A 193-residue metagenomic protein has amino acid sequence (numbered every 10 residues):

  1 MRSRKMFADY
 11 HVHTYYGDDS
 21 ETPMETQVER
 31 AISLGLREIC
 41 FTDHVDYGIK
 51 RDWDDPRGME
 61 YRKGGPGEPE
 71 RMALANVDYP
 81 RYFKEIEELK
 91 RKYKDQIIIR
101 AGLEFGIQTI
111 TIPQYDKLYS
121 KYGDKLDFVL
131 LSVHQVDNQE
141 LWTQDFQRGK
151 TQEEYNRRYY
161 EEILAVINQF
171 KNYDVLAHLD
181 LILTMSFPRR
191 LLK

Functional and structural regions predicted by a protein language model:
M1-T109, T184-L192: An N-terminally biased module of ancient metal coordination in phosphate/nucleic-acid-related enzymes
Y16, F105, K121-K193: Domain-core and long-helix interface of multi-subunit machines
S20-R30, I110-Y119, R158-V166: Short, acidic/polar
R51-D52, I110-Y115, E140-T143: Short, conserved acidic/polar surface loops in the N-terminal third of protein domains
R57-E60, L118-Y119, Q147-R148: Short, hinge-like loop/turn segments at secondary-structure boundaries
E87-K94, Y119-G123, I167-N168: N-terminal cationic-hydrophobic initiation segments that often serve targeting/anchoring roles
